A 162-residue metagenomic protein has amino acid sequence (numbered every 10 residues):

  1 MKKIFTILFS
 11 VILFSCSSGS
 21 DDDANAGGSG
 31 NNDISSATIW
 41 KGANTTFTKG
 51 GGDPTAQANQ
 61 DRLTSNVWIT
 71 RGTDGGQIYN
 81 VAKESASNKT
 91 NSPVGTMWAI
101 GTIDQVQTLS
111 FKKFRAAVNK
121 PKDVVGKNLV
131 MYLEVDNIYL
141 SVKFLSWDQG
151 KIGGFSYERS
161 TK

Functional and structural regions predicted by a protein language model:
I4-L13: Sec-dependent N-terminal signal peptides
F14-A37: Bacterial Sec-dependent N-terminal signal peptides
T38-K122: Surface-exposed helix/loop patches within compact recognition domains
Q107-I152: Acidic, glycine-rich flexible loop segments
G153-K162: Short, surface-exposed beta-strand/strand-loop-strand elements in extracellular ectodomains
